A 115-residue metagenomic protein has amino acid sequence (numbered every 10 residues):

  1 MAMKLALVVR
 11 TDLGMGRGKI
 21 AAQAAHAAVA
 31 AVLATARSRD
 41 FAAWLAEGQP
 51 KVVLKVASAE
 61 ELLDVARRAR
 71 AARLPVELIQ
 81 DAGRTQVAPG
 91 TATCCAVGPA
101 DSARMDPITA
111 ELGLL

Functional and structural regions predicted by a protein language model:
M1-A6, R10-R37: Glycine- and Gly-Pro-enriched alpha-helical subdomains that act as flexible, kink-prone "lid/hinge" or packing modules
A6-V9, L45-A57, R70-L115: Short basic, glycine-rich beta-strand/loop surfaces that mediate nucleic-acid
G18-I20, V65, P89: Short, well-ordered secondary-structure micro-motifs
A25, L33-E60: Compact, glycine-rich, soluble single-domain proteins
A30, R68-A71: Charged/polar positions on well-ordered alpha helices
E60-A66: Short amphipathic alpha-helices within nucleic acid-binding modules
